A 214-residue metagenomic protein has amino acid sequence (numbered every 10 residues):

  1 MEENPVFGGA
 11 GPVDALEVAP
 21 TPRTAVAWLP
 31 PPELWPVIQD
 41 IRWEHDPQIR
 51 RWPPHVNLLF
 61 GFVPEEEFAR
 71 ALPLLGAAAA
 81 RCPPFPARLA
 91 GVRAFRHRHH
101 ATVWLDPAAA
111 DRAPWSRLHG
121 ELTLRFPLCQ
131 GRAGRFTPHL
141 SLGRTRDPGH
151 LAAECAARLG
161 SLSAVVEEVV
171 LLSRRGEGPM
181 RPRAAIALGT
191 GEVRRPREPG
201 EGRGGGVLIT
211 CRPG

Functional and structural regions predicted by a protein language model:
E2-G202, G206-P213: Histidine-dependent nucleotide/RNA phosphoesterase domain, centered on the 2H-phosphoesterase fold with its duplicated
